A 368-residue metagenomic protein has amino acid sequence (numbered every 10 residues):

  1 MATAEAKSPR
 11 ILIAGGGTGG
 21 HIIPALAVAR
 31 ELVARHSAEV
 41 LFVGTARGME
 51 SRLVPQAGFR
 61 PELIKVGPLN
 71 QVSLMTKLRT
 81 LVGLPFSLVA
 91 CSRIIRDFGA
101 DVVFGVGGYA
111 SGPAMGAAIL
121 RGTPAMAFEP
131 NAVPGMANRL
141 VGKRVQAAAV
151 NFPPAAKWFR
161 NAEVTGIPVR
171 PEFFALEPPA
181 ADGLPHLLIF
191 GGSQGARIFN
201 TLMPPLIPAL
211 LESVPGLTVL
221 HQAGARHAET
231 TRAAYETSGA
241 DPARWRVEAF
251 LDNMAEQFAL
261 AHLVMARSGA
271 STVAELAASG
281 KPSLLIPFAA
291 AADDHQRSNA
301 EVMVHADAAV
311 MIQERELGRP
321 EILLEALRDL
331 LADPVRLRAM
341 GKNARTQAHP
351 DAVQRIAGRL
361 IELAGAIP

Functional and structural regions predicted by a protein language model:
S8-G16, A38-F86, A225-H227, E316: Conserved nucleotide-sugar phosphate-binding/catalytic loop shared by glycosyltransferases and other
G48, L53-A57, P178-V264, R297-E301 (+2 more regions): Donor-nucleotide binding loops and adjacent catalytic segments primarily of GT-B fold Leloir glycosyltransferases
M49, R60, I119-P178: Active-site-proximal region of nucleotide-activated glycan assembly enzymes, centered on histidine/acidic-rich loops
A90-F104, S111-M126, R139-K143: Glycosyltransferases and closely related glycan-assembly transferases that use nucleotide-activated donors
A100-V102, A255-A274, K281-P282: Acidic donor-binding loop of glycosyltransferase active sites
R121, A259-A261, A277-I286, A306: Conserved donor-binding/catalytic loop of nucleotide-activated donor transferases
R336-P350: A short, well-ordered alpha-helix in the C-terminal region of glycosyltransferases
H349-P368: C-terminal alpha-helical cap of glycosyltransferases
